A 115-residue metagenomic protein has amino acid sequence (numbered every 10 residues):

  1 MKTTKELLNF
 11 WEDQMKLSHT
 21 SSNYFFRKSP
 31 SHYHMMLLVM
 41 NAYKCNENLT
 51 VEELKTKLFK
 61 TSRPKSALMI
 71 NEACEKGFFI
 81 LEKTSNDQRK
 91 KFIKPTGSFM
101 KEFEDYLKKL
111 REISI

Functional and structural regions predicted by a protein language model:
M1-E6: General nucleic-acid-binding
L7-L38: Short alpha-helical segments that sit at the start of domains
S18, E104-I115: Amphipathic alpha-helical dimerization/coiled-coil segments that flank or bridge DNA-binding/regulatory modules
V39-Y43: Short helix-to-turn junction characteristic of helix-turn-helix DNA-binding domains, especially the helix
C45-K57: Short acidic, hydrophobic short linear motifs in intrinsically disordered regions
K60-E75: Short amphipathic alpha-helical interaction segments
C74-T84: A short, conserved structural fragment
T84-L107: Short, cationic-aromatic polyanion-contact patches
